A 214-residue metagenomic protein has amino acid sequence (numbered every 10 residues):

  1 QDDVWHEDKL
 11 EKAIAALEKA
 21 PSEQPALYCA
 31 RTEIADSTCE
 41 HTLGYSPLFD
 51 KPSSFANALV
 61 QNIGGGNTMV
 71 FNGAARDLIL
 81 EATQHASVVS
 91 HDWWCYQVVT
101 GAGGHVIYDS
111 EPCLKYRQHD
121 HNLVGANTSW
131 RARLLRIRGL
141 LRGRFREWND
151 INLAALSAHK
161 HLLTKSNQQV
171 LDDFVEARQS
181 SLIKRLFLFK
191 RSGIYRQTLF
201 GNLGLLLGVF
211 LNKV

Functional and structural regions predicted by a protein language model:
Q1-T128, F210: Nucleotide-sugar donor-binding/catalytic module of glycosyltransferases that assemble extracellular/cell-envelope
V88, W94, R117-V214: C-terminal subregions of glycosyltransferases and related glycan-biosynthesis enzymes
